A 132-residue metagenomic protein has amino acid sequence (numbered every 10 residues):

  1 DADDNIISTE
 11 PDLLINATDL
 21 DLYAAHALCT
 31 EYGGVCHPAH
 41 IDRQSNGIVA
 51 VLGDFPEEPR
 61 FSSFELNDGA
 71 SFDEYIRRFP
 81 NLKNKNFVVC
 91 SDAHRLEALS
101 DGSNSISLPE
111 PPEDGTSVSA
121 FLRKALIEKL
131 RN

Functional and structural regions predicted by a protein language model:
D1-E10, D54: Active-site gating loops and adjacent loop-to-helix segments of metal-dependent hydrolytic enzymes
L13-L14, A27, V35, D42-N132: Charged catalytic cores and adjacent phosphate/nucleic-acid-binding surfaces used for phosphate/nucleic-acid chemistry
T18-C29: Phosphate-interacting basic helix/loop segments used at nucleotide- and nucleic-acid interfaces
Y32: Acidic, glycine-rich loop-and-strand cores that form catalytic or ligand-binding grooves in diverse globular domains
